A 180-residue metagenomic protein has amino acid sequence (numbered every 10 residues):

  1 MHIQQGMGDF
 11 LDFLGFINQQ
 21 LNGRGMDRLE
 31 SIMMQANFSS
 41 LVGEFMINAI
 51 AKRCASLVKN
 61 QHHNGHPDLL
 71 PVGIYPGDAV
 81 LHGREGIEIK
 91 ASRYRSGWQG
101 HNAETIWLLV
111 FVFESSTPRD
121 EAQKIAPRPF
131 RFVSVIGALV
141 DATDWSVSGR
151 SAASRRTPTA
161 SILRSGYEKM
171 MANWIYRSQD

Functional and structural regions predicted by a protein language model:
M1-H66, L70-E85, A91-D180: Nucleic-acid endonuclease domains
